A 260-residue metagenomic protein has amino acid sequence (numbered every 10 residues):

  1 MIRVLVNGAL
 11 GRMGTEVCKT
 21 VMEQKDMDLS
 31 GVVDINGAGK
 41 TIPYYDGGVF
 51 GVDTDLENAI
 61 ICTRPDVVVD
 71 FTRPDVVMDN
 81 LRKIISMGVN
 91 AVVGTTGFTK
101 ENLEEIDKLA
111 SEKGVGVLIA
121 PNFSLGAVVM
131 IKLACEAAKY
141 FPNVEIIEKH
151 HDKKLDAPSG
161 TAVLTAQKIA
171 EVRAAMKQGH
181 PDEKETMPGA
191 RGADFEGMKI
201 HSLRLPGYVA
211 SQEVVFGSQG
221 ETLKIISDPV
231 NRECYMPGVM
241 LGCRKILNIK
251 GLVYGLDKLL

Functional and structural regions predicted by a protein language model:
L5-N7, R12-T63, P142-L260: C-terminal substrate-binding/catalytic lobe of Rossmann-fold NAD(P)-dependent oxidoreductases
L29, A91-V92, V117: Hydrophobic beta-strand scaffold residues
V68-V69: N-terminal Rossmann-like NAD(P) cofactor-binding module of classical short-chain dehydrogenase/reductase
R73, K83-L103: ADP-ribose/adenylate-binding Rossmann-like module
T95-V117, L133-C135: Rossmann-fold NAD(P)-binding glycine/threonine-rich loop
V129-F141, A157: Rossmann-like NAD(P)H-binding beta-loop-alpha module
